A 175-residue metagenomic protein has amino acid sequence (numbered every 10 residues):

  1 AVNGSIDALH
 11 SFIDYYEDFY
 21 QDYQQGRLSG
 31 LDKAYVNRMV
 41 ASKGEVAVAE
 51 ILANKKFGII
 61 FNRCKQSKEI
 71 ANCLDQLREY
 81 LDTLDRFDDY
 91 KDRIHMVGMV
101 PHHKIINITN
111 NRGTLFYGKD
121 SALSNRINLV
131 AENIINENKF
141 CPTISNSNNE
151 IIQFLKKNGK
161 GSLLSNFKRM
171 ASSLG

Functional and structural regions predicted by a protein language model:
A1-I94: Conserved catalytic-core segment of NTP-binding enzymes
N72, G118, A122-N125, N146 (+1 more regions): Alpha-helix boundary/N-cap detector
L81, K104-N107, A131: Short leucine-rich amphipathic alpha-helical surface patches
M96-T109: Short, glycine-rich, amphipathic interfacial segments at transmembrane boundaries or analogous
T109-I127, A131: C-terminal boundary of histidine-terminating zinc-finger modules
N128, E132-F140: Charge-dense, extended regions
E137-G175: Acidic-aromatic/histidine active-site loop/patch
